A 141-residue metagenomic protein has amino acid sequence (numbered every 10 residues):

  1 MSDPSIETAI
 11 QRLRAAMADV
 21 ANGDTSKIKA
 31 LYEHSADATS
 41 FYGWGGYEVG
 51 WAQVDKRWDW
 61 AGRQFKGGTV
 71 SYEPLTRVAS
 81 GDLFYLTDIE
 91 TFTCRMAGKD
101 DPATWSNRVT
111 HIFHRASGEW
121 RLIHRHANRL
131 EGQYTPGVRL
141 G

Functional and structural regions predicted by a protein language model:
M1-K27, D37-G141: A beta-strand edge to alpha-helix "cap/lid" segment located at domain peripheries
H34: Helix-turn-helix
